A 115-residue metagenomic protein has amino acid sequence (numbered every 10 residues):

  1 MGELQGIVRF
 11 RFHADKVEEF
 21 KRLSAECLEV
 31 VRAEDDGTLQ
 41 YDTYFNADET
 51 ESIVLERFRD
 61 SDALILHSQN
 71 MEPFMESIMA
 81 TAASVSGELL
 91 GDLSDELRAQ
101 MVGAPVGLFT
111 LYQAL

Functional and structural regions predicted by a protein language model:
M1-S52, F58-N70, A80-L115: Short S/T/G/P-rich N-terminal loop/turn motif that feeds into the first structured element of a domain
